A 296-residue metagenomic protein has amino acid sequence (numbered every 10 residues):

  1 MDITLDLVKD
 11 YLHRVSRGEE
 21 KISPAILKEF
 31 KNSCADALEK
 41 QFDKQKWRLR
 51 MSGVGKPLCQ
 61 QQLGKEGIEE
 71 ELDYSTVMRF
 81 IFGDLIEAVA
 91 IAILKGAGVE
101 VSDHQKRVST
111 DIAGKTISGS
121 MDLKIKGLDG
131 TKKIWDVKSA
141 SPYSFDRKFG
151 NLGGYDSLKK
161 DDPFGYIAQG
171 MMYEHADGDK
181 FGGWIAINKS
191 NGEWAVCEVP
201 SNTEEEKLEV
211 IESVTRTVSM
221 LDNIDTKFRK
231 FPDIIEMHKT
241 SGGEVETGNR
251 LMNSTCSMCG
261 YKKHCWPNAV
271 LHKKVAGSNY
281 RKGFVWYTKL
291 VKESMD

Functional and structural regions predicted by a protein language model:
M1, L94, G170, W184-I185: Generic hydrophobic secondary-structure signal
M1-I134, S139-L152: Metal-dependent nuclease catalytic cores that hydrolyze phosphodiester bonds in DNA/RNA, characterized by
T76, D156, E204: Active-site oxyanion-binding pockets that recognize sulfate/phosphate
L85, V89, S118, G165-M172 (+1 more regions): Short, well-structured alpha-helical interface segments that form or flank functional binding sites
R147, K160-D162, M172, A176-D296: Metal-dependent nuclease catalytic regions and adjoining charged, substrate-binding loops involved in nucleic-acid end
G153-I167: A short acidic, glycine-rich active-site loop that binds or catalyzes chemistry on phosphate/adenosine moieties
